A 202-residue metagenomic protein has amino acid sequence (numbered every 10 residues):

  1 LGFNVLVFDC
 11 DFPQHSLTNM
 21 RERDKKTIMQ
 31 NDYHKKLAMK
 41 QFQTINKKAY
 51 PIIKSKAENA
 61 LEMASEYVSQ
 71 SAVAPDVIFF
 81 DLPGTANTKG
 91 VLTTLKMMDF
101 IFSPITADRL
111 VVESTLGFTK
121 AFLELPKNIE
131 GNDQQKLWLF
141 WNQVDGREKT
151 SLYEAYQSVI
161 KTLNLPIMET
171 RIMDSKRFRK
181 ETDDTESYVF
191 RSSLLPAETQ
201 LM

Functional and structural regions predicted by a protein language model:
F3-F79, G84-T85: P-loop/Walker-type NTP enzyme "switch/lid" segment
V7, F80, S103, L139-W141: Structural beta-sheet core signal
Q14-H15, T85-N87, R109-V111, L125 (+1 more regions): Catalytic P-loop NTPase motifs of RecA-like helicase/translocase cores
S16-L17, D99, F118, I172: Generic structural signal for small/hydrophobic residues in well-ordered secondary structure, especially within
V73, K89-R109: Inter-motif core of Ras-like GTPase G domains
T115-N132: Conserved C-terminal guanine-recognition region of P-loop GTPase G domains, centered on the G4
Q143-S192: Beta-strand-loop-alpha "switch" segments that mediate conformational coupling across diverse proteins
Y188-M202: NTP-binding/hydrolysis catalytic cores, primarily Walker-type P-loop NTPases
